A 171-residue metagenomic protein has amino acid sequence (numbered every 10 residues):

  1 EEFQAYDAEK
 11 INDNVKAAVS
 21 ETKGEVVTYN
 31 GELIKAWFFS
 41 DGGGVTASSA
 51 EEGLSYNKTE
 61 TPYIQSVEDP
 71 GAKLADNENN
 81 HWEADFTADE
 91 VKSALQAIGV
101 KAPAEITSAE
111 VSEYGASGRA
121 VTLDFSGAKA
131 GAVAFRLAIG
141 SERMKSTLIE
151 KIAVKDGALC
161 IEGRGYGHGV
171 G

Functional and structural regions predicted by a protein language model:
E1-G171: Conserved, single-site charged/polar hotspot
